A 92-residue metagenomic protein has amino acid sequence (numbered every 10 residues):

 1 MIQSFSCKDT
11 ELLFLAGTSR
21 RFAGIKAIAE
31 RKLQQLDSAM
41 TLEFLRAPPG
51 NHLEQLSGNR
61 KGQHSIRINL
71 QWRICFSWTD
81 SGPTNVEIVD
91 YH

Functional and structural regions predicted by a protein language model:
M1, T18, T41, P49-H52 (+1 more regions): Glycine-rich, flexible loop/turn motifs
M1-K32: Arg/Lys-rich, positively charged N-terminal/basic patches that mediate binding to nucleic acids
L36: Conserved phosphate-interacting/catalytic interface
M40-H64: A short, surface-exposed loop/turn module that caps and links secondary-structure elements
S57, Q63-H92: Enriched for short, Lys/Arg-rich terminal
